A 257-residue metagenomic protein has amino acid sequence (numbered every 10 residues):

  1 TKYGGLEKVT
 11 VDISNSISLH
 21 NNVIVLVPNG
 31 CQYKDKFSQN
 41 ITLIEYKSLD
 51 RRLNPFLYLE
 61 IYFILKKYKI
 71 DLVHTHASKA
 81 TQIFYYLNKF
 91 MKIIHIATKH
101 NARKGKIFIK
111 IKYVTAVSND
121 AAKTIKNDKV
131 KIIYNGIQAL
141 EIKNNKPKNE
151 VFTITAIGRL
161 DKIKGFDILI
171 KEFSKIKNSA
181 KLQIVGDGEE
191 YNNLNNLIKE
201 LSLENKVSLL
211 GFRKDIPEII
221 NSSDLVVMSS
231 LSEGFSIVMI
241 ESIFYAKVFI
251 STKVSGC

Functional and structural regions predicted by a protein language model:
T1-L57, E189: N-terminal strand-loop element at the rim of the active site of nucleotide-sugar-dependent glycosyltransferases
G4-D12, F152, A156-K175, S179-A180 (+3 more regions): A conserved mid-protein helix/loop that constitutes part of the nucleotide-sugar donor-binding site
V25-V27, V248-S251: Short hydrophobic beta-strand element within catalytic cores of glycosyltransferases and related nucleotide-activated
I44, I111-I142: Donor nucleotide-sugar binding/catalytic pocket of nucleotide-sugar-dependent glycosyltransferases
D50-F56, K123, Y134-F152: Acidic anion/phosphate-binding donor-loop and adjacent secondary structure in glycosyltransferase catalytic cores
L53, L57, T75-T81, K99: Short His-centered aromatic/hydrophobic patch
N195-G211: Nucleotide-activated donor-binding/catalytic signature segment of Leloir-type glycosyltransferases, i.e., the conserved
F212, L231: Aromatic "clamp/platform" in nucleotide-sugar-dependent glycosyltransferases that forms part of the donor/acceptor
